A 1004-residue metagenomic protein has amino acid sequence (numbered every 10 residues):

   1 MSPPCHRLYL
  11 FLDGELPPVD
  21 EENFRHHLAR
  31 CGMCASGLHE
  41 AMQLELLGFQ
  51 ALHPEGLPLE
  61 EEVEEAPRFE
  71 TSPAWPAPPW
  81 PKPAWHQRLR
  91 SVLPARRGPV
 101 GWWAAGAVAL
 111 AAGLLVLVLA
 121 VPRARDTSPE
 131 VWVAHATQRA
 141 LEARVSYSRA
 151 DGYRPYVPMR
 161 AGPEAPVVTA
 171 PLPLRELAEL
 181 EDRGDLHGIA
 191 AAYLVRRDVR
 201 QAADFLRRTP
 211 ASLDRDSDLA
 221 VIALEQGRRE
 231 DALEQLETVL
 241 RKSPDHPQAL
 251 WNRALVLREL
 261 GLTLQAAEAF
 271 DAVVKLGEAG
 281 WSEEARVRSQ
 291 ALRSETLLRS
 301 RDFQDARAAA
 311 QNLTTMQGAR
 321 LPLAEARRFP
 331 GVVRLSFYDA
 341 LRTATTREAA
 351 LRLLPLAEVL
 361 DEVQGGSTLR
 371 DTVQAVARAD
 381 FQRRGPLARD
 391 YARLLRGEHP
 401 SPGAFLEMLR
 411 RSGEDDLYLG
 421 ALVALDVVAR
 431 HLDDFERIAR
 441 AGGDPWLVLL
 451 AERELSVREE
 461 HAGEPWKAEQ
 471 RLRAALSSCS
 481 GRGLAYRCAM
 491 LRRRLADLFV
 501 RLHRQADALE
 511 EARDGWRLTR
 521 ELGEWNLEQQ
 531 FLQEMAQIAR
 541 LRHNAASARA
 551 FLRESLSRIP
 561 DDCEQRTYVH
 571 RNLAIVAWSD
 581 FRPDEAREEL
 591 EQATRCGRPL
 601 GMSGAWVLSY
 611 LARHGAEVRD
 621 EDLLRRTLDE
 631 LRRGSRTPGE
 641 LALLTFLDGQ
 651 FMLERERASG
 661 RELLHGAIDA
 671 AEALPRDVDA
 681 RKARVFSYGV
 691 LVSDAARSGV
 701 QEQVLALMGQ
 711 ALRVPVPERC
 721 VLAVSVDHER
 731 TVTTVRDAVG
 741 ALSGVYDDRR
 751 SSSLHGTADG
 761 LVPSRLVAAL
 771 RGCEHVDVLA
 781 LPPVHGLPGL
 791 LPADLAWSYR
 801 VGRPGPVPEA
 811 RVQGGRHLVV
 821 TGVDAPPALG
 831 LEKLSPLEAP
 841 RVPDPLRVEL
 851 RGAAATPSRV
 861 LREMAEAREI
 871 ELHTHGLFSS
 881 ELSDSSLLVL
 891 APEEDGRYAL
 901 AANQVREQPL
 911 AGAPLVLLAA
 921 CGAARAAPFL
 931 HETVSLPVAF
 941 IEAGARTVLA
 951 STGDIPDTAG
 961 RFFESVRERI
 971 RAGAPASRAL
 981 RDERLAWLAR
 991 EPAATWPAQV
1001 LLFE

Functional and structural regions predicted by a protein language model:
M1-R30: Short, amphipathic alpha-helical interaction patch
D13, P18, E22, E40-P83: A short, acidic loop/turn at secondary-structure junctions
E60-P79, G101-V131, H135-E142: Single-pass transmembrane signal-anchor helices and their membrane-water interface zones
G184, D214, Q248, E284 (+10 more regions): Residue register of alpha-helical TPR repeats
G188, D218, N252, R286-R288 (+5 more regions): Canonical tetratricopeptide repeat
A279, S289-R307, F337-E348, V376-Y391 (+7 more regions): Alpha-helical linker/edge segments of TPR/alpha-solenoid repeat scaffolds and analogous pre-/post-domain helices
E718-R749, L761-E1004: Catalytic cores of enzymes
